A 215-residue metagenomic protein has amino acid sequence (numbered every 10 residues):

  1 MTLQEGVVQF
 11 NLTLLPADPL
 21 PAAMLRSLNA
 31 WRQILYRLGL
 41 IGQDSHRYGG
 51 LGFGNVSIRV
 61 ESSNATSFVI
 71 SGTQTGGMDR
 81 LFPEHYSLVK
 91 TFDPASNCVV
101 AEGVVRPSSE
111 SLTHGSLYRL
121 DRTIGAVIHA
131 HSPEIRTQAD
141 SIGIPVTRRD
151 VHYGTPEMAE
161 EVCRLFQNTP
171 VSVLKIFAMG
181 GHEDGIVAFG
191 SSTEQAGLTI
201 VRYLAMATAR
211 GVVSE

Functional and structural regions predicted by a protein language model:
M1-E215: Glycine-rich flexible loops
